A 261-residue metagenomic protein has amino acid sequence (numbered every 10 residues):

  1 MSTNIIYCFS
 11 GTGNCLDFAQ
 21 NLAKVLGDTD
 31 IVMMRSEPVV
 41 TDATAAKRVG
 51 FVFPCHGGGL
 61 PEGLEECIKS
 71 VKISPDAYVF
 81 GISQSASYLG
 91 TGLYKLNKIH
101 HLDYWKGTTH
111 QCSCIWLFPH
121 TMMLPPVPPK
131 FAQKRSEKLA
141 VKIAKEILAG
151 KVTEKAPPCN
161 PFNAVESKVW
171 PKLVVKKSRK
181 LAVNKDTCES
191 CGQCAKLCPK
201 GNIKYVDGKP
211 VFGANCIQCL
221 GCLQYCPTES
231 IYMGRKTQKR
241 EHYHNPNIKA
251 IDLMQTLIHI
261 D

Functional and structural regions predicted by a protein language model:
S2-I6, T12-N14, A23-S36, A43-F53 (+4 more regions): FMN-binding flavodoxin-like domain, especially the glycine-rich phosphate-binding loop
D17-F18: Short alpha-helix adjacent to the SAM-binding motif of class I
V40, S113, V206, G234 (+1 more regions): Short secondary-structure boundary/hinge segments and terminal tails
T41-D42, P129, N184-K185, V211-G213 (+2 more regions): Poly-acidic low-complexity segments
V183-N184, E189-I217, G221-Q238: Iron-sulfur cluster-binding cysteine motifs and their immediate structural context in ferredoxin-like electron-transfer
L223-Q224, T228-D261: Flexible mid-to-C-terminal extensions adjoining Fe-S/redox cofactors in radical SAM and related proteins
